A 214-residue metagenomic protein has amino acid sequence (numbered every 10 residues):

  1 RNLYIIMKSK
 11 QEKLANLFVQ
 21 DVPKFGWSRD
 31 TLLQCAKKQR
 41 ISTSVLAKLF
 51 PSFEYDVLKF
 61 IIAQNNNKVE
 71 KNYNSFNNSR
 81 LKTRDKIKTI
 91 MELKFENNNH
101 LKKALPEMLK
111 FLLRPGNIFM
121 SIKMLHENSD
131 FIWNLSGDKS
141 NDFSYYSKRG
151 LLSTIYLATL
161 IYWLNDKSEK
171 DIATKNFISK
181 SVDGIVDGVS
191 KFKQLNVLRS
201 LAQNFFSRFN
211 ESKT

Functional and structural regions predicted by a protein language model:
R1-I6: Short, Lys/Arg-enriched N-terminal segments with co-localized hydrophobic residues within the first ~10-30 amino acids
K8-T43, S52-K59, A63: Short, amphipathic alpha-helix enriched in basic
Q64-S75: Conserved phosphoryl-transfer catalytic core
Y73-E107: Hydrophobic alpha-helical connector segments
G116-D138, R149-S153, L157: Amphipathic alpha-helical packing segments from all-alpha helical-bundle domains
D138-V197: Hydrophobic/aromatic-rich alpha-helical bundle segments in the mid-to-C-terminal region
K191-T214: Long, charge-rich low-complexity segments
